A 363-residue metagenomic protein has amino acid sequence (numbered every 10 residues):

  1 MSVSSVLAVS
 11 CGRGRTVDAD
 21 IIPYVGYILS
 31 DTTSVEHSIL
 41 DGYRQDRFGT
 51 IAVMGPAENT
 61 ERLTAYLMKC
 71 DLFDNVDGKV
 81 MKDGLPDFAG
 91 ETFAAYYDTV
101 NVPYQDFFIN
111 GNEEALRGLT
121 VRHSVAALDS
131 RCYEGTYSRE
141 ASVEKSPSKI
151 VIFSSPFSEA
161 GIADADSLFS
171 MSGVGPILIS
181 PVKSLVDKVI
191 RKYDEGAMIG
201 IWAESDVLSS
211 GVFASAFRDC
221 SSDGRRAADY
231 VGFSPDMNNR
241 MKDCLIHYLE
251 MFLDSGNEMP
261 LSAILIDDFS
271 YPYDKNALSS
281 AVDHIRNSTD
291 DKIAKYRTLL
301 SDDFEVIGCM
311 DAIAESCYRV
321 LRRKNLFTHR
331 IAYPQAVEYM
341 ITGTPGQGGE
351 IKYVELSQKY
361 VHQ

Functional and structural regions predicted by a protein language model:
M1-V6: Bacterial N-terminal signal peptides
A8-Q363: Non-catalytic structural scaffold of enzyme domains
